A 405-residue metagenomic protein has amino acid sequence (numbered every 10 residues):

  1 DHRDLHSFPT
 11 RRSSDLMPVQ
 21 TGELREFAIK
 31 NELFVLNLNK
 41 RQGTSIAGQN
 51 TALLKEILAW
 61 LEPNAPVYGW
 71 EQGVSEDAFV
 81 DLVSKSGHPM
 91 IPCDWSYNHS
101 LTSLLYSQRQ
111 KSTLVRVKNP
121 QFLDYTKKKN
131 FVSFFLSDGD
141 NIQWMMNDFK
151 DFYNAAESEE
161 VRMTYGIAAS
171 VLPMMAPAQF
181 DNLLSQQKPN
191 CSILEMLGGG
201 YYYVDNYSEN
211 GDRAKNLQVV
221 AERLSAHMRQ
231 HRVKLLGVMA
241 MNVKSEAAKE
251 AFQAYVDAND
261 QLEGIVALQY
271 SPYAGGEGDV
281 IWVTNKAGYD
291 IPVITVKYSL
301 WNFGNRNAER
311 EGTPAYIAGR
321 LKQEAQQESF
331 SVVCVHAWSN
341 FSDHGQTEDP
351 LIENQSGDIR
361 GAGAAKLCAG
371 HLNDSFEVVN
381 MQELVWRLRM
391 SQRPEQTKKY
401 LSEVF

Functional and structural regions predicted by a protein language model:
D1-S13: Short, small-residue-biased leader/transition segments that mark boundaries at the very start of proteins
R11-L33, Y289: Acidic, glycine-rich loop-and-strand cores that form catalytic or ligand-binding grooves in diverse globular domains
R25-E159: Non-catalytic propeptide/linker segments at domain boundaries
Q49, M175, N216-R223, T313-Y316 (+1 more regions): Soluble or luminal CAZymes and related metallo-dependent hydrolases
L53-G69, V132, S137-M163, S170 (+1 more regions): Catalytic grooves of carbohydrate-active enzymes
D124-T126, D151-E159, L172-L197, M228 (+1 more regions): Acidic (Asp/Glu)-rich catalytic clusters
N130-S133, V161-G166, E195-Y202: Glycine-rich, often proline-containing surface loops adjacent to acidic residues and nearby aromatics that form
A178, L184-A226, K234: Long, K/E/R/D-enriched contiguous segments that form extended
